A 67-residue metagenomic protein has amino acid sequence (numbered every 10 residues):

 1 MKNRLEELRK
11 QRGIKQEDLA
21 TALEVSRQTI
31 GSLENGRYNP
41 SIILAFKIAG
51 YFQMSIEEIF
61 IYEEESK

Functional and structural regions predicted by a protein language model:
M1-Q11: A short, Lys/Arg-rich alpha-helix, primarily the initiator
K10, T21, G50: Alpha-helical residues within the helix-turn-helix
Q11, F60-K67: Short, charged recognition helix plus adjacent turn of helix-turn-helix-like nucleic-acid-binding domains
I14-G31: Short alpha-helical DNA-recognition segment
R37-K47, E65-S66: Short, basic-rich loop-to-helix N-cap that marks the start of a DNA-contacting helix
A45-A49, I59-F60: Hydrophobic micro-packing sites on short alpha-helices
